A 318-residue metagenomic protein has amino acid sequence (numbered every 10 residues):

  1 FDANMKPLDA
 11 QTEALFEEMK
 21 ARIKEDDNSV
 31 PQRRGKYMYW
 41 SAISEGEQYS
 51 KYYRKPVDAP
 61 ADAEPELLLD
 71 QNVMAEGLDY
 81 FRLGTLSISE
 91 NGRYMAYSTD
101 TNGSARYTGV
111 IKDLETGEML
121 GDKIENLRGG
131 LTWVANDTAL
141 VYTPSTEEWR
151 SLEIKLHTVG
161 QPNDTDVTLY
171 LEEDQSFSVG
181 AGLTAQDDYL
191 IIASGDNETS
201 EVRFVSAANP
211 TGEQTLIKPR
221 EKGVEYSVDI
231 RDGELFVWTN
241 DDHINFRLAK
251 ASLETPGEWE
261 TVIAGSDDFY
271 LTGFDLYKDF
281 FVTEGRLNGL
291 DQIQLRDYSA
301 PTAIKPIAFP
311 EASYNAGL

Functional and structural regions predicted by a protein language model:
D2-V57, A61-L67, N72-L318: Peripheral, non-catalytic segments that deliver or gate enzyme domains
